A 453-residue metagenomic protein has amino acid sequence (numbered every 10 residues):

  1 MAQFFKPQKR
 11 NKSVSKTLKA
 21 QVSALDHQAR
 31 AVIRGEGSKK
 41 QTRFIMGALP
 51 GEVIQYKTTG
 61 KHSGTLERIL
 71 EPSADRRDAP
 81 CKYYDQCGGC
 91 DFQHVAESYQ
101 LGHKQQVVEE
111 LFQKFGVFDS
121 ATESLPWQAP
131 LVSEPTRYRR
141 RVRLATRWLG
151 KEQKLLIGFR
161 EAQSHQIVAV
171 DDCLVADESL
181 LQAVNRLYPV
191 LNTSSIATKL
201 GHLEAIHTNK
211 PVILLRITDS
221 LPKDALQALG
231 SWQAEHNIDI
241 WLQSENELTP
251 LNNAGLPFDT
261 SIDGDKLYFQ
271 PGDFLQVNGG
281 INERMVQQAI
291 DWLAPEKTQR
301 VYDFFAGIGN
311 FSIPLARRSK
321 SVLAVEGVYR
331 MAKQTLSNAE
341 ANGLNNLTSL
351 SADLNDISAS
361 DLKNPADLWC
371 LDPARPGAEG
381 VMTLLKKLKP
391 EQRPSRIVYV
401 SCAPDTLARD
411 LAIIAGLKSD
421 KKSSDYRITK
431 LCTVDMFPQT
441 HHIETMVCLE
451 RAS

Functional and structural regions predicted by a protein language model:
M1-Y83, S349: Terminal RNA-binding accessory module
A2-K19, A24-Q28, S220-S453: Rossmann-like S-adenosyl-L-methionine
S38-K39, L149-L155, R393, D420-S424: Short, solvent-exposed loop/turn segments that connect beta-strands within catalytic domains and beta-strand-rich
K57-T59, A145, E450: Residue-level recognition of conserved beta-strand edge/terminus positions
E67-D78, Q86-L200: Extended interfacial segments that mediate partner engagement and assembly in macromolecular machines
I206-H207: Structural signature of eukaryotic scaffold interfaces centered on beta-propeller domains
